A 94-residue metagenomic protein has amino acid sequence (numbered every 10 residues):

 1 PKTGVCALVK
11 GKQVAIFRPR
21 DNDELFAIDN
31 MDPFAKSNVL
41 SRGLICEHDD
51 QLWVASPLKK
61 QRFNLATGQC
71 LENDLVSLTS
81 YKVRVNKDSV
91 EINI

Functional and structural regions predicted by a protein language model:
P1-Q51, N64-L65, S77-I94: N-terminal pre-ligand scaffold of iron-sulfur
D32, S56-K59: Short cysteine clusters
D74: Active-site loop/oxyanion-hole signature of alpha/beta-hydrolase fold enzymes
